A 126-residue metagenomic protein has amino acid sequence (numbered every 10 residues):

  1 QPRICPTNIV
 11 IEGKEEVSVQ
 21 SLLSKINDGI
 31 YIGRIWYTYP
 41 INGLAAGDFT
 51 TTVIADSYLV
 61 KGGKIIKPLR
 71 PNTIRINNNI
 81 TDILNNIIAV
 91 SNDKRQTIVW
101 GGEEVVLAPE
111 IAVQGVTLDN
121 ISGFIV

Functional and structural regions predicted by a protein language model:
Q1-V126: Dual-mode signal for accessory low-complexity, basic/Gly-rich regions
